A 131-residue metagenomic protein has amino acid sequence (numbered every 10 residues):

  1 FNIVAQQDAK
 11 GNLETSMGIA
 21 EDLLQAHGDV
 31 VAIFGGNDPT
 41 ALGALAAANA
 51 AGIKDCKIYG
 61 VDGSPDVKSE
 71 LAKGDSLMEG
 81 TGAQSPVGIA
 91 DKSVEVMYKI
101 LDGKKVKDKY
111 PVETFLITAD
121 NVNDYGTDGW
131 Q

Functional and structural regions predicted by a protein language model:
F1-Q131: A residue-level marker of the well-folded mature domains of exported/periplasmic proteins
